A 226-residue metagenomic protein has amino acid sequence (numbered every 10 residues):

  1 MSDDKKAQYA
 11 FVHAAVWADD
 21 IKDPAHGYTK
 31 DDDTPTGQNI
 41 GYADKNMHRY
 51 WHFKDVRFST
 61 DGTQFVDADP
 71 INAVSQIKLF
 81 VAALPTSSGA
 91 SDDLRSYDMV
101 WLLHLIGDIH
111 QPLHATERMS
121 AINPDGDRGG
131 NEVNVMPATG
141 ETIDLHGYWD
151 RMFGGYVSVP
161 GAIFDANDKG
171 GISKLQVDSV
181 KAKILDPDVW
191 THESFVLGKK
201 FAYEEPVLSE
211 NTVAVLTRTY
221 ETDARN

Functional and structural regions predicted by a protein language model:
M1-L105, P112, E117-N226: N-terminal, motif-rich segments that launch catalysis or mediate targeting to/interaction with membranes, typified by
